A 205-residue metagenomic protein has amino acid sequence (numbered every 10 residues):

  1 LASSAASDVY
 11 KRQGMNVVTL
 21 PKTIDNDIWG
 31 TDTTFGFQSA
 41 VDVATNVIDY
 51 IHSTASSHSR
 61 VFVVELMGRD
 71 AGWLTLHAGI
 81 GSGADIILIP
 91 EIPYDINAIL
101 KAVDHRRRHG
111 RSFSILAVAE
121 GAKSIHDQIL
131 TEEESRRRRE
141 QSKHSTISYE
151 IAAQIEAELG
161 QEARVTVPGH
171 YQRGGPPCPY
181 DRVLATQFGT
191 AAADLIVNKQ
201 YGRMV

Functional and structural regions predicted by a protein language model:
L1-A6, Y10: Single conserved hydrophobic/aromatic residue that forms the stacking wall/gate of nucleotide- or nucleobase-binding
A5-A6, A84, G189: Small-residue (primarily alanine) positions within well-ordered alpha-helices, especially packing/interaction faces
S7, K22-N26, G68-D70, P93-Y94 (+1 more regions): Acidic, glycine-rich active-site loops and adjacent beta-strand->loop/helix elements that engage anionic groups
K11-V43, L88-D95: Short, acidic/small-residue loops that bind anionic groups at enzyme active sites
N26-D32, E134-R139, R173-C178: Short beta-alpha connecting loops at secondary-structure transitions that line or flank enzyme active sites
D27, D70-A71, S124-H126, Q172-G174 (+1 more regions): Flexible loop/turn segments at secondary-structure boundaries
F37-H58, F62-E162: Accessory alpha-helical/coil subdomains and C-terminal extensions that flank or cap enzyme catalytic cores
K143-V205: C-terminal non-catalytic interaction/assembly regions of soluble proteins
